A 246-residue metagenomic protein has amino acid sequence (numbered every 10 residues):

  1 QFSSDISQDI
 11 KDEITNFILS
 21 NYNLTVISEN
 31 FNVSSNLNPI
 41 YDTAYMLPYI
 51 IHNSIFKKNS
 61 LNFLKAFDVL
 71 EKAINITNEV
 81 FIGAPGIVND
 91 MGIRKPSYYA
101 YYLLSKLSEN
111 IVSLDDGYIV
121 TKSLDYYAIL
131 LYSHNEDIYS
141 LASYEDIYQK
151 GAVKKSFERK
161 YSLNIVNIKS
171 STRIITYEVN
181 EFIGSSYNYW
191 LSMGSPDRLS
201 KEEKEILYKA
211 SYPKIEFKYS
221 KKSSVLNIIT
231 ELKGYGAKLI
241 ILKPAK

Functional and structural regions predicted by a protein language model:
Q1-S35, N59-K65: Aromatic- and acid-rich polysaccharide-binding/catalytic face of secreted or lumenal carbohydrate-active enzymes
F2, L24, I82, Y101 (+4 more regions): Hydrophobic transmembrane signal anchors and adjacent membrane-proximal interface regions, especially in viral
S4-N16, D42-S54, Y98, D146-K150 (+1 more regions): Well-ordered, non-membrane alpha-helical segments in soluble/globular domains
F17-N23, N53-L61, L104-N110, N164-I168 (+1 more regions): A structural motif corresponding to the C-terminal end of an alpha-helix and its immediate exit/capping segment
S34-I147, S185: Aromatic/acidic polysaccharide-binding cleft in carbohydrate-active enzymes
Y132-K246: C-terminal beta-sandwich/jelly-roll accessory domains of carbohydrate-active enzymes
